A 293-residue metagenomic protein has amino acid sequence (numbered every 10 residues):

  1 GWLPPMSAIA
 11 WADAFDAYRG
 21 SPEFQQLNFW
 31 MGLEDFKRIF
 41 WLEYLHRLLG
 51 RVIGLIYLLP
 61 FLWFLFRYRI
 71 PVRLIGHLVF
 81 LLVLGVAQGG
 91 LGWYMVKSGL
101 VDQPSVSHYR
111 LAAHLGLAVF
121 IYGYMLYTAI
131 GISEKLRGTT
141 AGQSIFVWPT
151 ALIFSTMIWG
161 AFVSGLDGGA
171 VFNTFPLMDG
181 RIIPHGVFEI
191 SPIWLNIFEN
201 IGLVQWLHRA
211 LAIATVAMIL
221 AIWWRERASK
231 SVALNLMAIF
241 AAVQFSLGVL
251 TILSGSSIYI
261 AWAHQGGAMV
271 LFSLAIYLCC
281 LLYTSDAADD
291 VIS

Functional and structural regions predicted by a protein language model:
G1-S285: Polytopic transmembrane helical bundles with strong interfacial aromatic enrichment
Y283-S293: Single conserved hydrophobic/aromatic residue that forms the stacking wall/gate of nucleotide- or nucleobase-binding
